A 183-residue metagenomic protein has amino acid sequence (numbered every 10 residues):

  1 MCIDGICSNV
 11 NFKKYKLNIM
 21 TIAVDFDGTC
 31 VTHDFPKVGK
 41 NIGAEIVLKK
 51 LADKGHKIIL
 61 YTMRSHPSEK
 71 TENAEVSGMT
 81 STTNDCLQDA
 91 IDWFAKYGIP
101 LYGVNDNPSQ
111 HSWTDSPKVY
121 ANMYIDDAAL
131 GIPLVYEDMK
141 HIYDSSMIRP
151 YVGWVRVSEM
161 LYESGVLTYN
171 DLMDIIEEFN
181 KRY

Functional and structural regions predicted by a protein language model:
C2-Y183: HAD-like aspartate-dependent phosphatase fold
